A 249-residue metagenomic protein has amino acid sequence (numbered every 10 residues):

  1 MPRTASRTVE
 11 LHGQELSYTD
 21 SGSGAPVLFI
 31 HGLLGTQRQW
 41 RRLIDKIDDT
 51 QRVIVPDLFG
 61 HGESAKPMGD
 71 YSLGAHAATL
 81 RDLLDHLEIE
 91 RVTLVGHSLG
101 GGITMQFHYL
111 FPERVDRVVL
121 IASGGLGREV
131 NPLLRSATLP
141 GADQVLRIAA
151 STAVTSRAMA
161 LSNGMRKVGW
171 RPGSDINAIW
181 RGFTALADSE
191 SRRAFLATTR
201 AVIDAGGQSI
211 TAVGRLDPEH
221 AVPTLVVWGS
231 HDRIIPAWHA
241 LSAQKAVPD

Functional and structural regions predicted by a protein language model:
Q14-A65, G69, L83: Conserved HGGG/HGGXW glycine-rich cap/lid loop of the alpha/beta-hydrolase fold
R42, Q106-L110: Active-site signature of alpha/beta-hydrolase-fold catalytic machinery across serine- and Asp/Cys-nucleophile hydrolases
D57, T93, D116-V119: Residue in the alpha/beta-hydrolase core beta-strand immediately N-terminal to the catalytic nucleophile
G74-V92: Conserved acidic catalytic loop of the alpha/beta-hydrolase fold
H76, L94-G96, I121: Short beta-strand immediately N-terminal to the catalytic nucleophile in serine-hydrolase-like folds
G96, G100, T104: Gly/Ala-rich beta-loop-alpha elbow adjacent to hydrolase catalytic centers
Y109-L110, D116-T152: Flexible "cap/lid" loop of the alpha/beta hydrolase fold
L186-K245: Conserved serine/cysteine hydrolase catalytic core
